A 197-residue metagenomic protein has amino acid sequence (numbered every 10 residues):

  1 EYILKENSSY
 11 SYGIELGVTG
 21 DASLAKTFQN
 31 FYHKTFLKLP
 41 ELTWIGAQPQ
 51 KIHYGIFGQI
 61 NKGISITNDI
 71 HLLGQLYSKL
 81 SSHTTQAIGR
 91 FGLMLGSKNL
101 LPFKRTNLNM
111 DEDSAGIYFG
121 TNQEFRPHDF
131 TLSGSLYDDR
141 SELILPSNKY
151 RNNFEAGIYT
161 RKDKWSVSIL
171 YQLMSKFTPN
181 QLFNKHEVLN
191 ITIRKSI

Functional and structural regions predicted by a protein language model:
E1-L108, H128-P146, L173: Outer-membrane pore/translocation modules
K98-I197: Outer membrane beta-barrel transmembrane domains
